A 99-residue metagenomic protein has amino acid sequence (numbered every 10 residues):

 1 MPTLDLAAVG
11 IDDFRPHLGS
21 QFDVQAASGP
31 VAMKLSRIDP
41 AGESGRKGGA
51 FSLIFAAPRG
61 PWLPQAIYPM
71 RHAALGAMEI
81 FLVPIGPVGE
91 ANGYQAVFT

Functional and structural regions predicted by a protein language model:
M1-T99: Surface-exposed, beta-sheet-biased, low-hydrophobicity segments with strongly acidic/polar composition
